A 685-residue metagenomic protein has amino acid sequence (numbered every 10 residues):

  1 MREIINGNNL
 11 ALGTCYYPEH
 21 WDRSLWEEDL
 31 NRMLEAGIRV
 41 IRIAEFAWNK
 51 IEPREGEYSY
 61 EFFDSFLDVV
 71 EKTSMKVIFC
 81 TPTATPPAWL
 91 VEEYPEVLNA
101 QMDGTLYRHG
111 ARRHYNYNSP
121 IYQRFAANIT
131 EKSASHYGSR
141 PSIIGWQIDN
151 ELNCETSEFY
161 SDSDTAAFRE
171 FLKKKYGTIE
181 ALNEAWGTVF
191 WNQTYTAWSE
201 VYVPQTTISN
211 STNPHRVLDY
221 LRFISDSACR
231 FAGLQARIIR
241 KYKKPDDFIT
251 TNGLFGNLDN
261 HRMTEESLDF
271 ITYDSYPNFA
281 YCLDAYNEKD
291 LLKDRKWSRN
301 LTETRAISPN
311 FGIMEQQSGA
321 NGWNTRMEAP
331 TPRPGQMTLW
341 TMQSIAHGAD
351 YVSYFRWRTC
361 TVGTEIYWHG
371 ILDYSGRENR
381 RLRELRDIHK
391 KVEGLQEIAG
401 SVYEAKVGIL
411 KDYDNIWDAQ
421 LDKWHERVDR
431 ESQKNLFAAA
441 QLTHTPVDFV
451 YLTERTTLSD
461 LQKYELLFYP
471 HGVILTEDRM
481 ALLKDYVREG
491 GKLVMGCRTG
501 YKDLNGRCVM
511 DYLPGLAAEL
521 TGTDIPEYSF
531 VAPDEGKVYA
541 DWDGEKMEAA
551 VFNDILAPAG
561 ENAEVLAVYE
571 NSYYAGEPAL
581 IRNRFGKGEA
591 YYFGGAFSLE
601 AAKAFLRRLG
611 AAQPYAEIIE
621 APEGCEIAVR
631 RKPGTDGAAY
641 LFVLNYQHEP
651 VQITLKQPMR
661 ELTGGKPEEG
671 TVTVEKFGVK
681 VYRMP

Functional and structural regions predicted by a protein language model:
M1-L25, R32-R39, Y286: An acidic-aromatic substrate-binding cleft motif
N8-L10, G37-R39, E71-V77, S139-I144 (+7 more regions): Short, well-ordered coil/turn segments that N-cap beta-strands
A11-D22, F46-E61, R108-A127, L152-T156 (+6 more regions): The substrate-binding groove and active-site-proximal loops of carbohydrate-active enzymes, especially glycoside
T14, M33, I41, V70 (+9 more regions): Conserved, mostly hydrophobic/aromatic
W21-E35, A126-K132, L254-T264, R333-T341 (+1 more regions): Short, acidic/polar
E27-L34, R42-L106, Q235-K243: Aromatic-lined substrate-binding rim segments of carbohydrate-active enzymes
G104-R299: Polysaccharide-binding and catalytic clefts of secreted carbohydrate-active enzymes
W198-Y202, P245, Y276-F279, A285-P685: Carbohydrate-binding surfaces of carbohydrate-active enzymes
